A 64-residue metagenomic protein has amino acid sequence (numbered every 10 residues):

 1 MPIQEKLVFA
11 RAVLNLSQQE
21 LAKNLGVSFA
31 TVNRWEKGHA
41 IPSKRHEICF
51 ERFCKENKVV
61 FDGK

Functional and structural regions predicted by a protein language model:
M1-V13, E51, F61: A short, Lys/Arg-rich alpha-helix, primarily the initiator
A12, K23, K55: Short polybasic/polar patches that bind polyanions
L16-N33: Short alpha-helical DNA-recognition segment
K44-K64: DNA major-groove recognition helix of helix-turn-helix/homeodomain DNA-binding modules
